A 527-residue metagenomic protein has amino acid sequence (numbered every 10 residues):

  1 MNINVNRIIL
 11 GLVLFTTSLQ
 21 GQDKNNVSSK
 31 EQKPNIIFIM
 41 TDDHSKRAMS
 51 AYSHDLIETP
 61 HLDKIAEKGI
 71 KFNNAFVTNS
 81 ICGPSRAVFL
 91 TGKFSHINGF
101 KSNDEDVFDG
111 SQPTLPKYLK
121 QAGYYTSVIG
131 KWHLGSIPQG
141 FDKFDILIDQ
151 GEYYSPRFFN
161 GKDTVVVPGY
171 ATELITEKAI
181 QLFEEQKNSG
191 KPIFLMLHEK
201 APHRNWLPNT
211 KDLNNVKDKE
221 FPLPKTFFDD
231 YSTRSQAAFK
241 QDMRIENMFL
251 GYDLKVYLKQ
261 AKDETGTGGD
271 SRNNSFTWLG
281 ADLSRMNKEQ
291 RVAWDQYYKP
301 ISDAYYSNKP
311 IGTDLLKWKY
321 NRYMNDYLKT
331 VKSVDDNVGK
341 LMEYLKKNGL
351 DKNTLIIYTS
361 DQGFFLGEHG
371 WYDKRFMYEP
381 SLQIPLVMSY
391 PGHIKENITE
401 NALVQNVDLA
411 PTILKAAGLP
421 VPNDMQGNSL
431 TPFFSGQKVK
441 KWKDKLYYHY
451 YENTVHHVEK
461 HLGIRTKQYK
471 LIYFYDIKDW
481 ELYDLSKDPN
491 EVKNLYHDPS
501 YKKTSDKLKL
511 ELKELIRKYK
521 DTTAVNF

Functional and structural regions predicted by a protein language model:
N2-N4, T17, G21-F474, D479-W480 (+1 more regions): Formylglycine-dependent sulfatase
I9-T17: Bacterial N-terminal signal peptides
S486: Residues forming the ATP-binding cleft of Hanks-type serine/threonine protein kinase domains
